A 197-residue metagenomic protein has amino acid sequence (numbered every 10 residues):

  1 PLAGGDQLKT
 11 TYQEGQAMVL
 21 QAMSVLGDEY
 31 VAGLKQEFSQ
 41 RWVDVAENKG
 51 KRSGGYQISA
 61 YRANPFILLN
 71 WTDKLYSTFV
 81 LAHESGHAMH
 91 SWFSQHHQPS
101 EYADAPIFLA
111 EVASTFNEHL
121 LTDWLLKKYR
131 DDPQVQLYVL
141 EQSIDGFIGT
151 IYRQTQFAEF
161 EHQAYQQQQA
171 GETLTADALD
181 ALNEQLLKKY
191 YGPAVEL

Functional and structural regions predicted by a protein language model:
P1-L197: Cation-handling catalytic/transport regions enriched in His/Asp/Glu
